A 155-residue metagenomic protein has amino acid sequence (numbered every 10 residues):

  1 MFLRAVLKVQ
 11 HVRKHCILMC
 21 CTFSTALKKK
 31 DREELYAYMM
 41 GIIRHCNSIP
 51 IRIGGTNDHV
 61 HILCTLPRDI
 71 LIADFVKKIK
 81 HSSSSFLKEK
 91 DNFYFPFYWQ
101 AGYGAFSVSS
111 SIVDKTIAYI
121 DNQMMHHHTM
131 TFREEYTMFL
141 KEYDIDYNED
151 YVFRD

Functional and structural regions predicted by a protein language model:
F2-D155: Basic nucleic-acid-binding interfaces
